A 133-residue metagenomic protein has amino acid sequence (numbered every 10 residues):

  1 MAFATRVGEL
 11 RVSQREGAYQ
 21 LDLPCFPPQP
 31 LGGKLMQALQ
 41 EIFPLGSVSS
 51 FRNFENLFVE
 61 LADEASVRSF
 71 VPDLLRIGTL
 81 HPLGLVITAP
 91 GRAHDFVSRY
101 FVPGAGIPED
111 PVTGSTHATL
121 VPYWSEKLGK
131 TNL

Functional and structural regions predicted by a protein language model:
M1-L133: Active-site proximal loop and beta-alpha junction motif in alpha/beta enzyme cores
